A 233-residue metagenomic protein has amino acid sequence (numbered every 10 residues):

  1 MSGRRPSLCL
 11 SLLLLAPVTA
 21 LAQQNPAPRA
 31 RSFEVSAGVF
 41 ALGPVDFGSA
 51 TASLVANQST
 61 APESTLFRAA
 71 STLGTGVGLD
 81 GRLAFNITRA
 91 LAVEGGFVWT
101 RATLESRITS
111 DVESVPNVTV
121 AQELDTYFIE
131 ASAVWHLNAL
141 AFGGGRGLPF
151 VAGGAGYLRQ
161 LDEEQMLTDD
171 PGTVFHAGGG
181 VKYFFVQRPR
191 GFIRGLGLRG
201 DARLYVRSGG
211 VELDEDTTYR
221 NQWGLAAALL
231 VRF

Functional and structural regions predicted by a protein language model:
M1-A30: Cleavable N-terminal export/targeting peptides
A22-F85, A226, R232: Short glycine/proline- and aromatic-enriched beta-strand/turn motifs that initiate or cap beta-hairpins
Q24-P26, A30, V39-A41, R82-Q165 (+2 more regions): Gram-negative (and chloroplast) outer-membrane scaffold detector with strong preference for beta-barrel transmembrane
V35-A37, P149-A155, L196-R203: Extended hydrophobic secondary-structure segments that form protein cores and membrane-embedded regions
A61-R68, E113-V118, D162-E163, G210-E212: Extracytoplasmic loops and strand-loop junctions of Gram-negative outer membrane beta-barrel proteins
L73, E164-L167, D214: Solvent-exposed loop/turn segments connecting transmembrane beta-strands in outer-membrane beta-barrel proteins
G78, F128, G172-H176, R220-A226: Transmembrane beta-barrel architecture of outer membranes
A102, Y183-F233: Predominantly the C-terminal beta-signal and adjacent terminal strand-loop region of outer-membrane beta-barrel
